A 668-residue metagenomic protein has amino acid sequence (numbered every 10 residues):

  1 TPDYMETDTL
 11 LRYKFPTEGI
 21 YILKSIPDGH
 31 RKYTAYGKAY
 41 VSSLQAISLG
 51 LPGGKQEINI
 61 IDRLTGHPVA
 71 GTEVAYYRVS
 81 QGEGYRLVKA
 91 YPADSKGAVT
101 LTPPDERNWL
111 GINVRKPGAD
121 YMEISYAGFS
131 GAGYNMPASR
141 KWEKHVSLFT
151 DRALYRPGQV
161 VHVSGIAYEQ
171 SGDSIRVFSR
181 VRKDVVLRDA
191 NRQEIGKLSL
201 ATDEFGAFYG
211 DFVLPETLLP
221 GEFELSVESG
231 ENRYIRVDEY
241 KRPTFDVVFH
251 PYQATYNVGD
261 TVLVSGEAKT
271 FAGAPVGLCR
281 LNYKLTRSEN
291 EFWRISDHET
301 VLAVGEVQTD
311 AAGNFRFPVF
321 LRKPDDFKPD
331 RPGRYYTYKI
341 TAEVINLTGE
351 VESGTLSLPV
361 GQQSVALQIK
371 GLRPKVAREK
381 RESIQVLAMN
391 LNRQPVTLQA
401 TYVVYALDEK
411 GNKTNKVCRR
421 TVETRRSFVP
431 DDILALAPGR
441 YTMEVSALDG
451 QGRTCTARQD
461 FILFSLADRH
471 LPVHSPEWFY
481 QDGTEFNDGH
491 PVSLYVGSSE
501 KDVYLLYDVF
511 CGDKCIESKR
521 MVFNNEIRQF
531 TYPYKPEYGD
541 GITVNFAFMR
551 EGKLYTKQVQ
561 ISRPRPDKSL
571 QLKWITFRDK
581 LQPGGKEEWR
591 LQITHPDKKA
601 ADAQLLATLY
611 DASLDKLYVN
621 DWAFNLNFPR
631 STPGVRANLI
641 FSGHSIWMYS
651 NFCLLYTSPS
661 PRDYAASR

Functional and structural regions predicted by a protein language model:
T1-S658, R662, R668: N-terminal, cleavable Sec-dependent signal peptides of secreted/periplasmic/extracellular proteins
